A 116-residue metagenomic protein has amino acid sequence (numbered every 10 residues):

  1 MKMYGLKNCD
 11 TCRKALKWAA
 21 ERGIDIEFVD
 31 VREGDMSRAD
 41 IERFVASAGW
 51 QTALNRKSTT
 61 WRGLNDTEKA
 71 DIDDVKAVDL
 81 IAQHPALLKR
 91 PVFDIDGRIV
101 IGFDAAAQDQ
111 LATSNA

Functional and structural regions predicted by a protein language model:
M1-R22, I26-G34: Local sequence-structure signature of Cys/Sec-based thiol-disulfide redox active-site neighborhoods
V31-A116: Thiol/selenol-based redox catalytic cores and closely related redox-interacting motifs
